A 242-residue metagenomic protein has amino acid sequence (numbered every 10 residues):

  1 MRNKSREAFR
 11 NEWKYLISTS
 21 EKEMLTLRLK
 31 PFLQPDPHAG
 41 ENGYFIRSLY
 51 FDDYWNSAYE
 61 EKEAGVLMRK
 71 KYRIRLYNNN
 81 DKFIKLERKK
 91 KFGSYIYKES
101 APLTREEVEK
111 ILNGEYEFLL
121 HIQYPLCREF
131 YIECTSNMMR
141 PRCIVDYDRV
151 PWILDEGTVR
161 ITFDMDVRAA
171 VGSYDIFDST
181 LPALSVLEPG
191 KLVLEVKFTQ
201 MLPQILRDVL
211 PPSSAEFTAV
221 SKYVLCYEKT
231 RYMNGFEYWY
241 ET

Functional and structural regions predicted by a protein language model:
M1-T242: Phosphate-end processing signature that detects enzymes handling 5′-triphosphorylated RNA and polyphosphate
